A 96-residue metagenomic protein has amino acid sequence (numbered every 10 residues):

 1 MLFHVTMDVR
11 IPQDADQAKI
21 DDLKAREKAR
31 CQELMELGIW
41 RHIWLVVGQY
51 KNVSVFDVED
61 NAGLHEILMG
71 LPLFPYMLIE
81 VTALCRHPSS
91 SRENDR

Functional and structural regions predicted by a protein language model:
M1-R96: Conserved, structured core segments of small domains
